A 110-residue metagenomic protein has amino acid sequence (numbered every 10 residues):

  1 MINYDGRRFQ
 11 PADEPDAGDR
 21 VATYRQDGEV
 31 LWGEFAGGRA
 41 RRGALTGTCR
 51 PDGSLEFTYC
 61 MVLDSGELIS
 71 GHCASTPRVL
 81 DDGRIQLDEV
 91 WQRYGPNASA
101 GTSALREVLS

Functional and structural regions predicted by a protein language model:
M1-T23, D27, C49, S54-S110: Beta-sheet ligand-binding and adhesion/scaffold domains
V21-T48: N-terminal glycine/threonine-rich, aromatic-flanked beta-hairpin/loop signature
